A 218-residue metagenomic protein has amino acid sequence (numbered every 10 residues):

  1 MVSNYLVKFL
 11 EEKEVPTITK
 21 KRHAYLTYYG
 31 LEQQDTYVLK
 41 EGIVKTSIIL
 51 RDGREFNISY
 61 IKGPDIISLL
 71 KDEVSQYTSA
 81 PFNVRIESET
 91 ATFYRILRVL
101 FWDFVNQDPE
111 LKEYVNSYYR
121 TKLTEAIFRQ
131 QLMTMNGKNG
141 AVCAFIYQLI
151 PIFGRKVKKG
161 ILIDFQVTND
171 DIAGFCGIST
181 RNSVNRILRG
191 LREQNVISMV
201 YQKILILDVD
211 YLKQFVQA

Functional and structural regions predicted by a protein language model:
M1-A24, Y29: Short proline/glycine- and basic residue-enriched helix-capping loop/turn segments at helix->loop/beta transitions
E11-K13, S59-Y118, T124: Cyclic-nucleotide recognition modules
K20-E89: Cyclic nucleotide-binding regulatory domains
T36, I58, T92-F93, D164 (+2 more regions): A residue-level structural signature of the nucleotidyltransferase/glycosyltransferase Rossmann-like core
L39, I61-K62, I96, V167 (+1 more regions): A conserved hydrophobic position in a structured secondary element of the catalytic/binding core that shapes
E41, V99-L100, D170, D210: Alpha-helix/helix-capping structural signal
K112-C176: Polybasic "coupling" helices that flank or enter modular domains
I152-A218: Phosphate-/nucleic-acid-contacting segments
